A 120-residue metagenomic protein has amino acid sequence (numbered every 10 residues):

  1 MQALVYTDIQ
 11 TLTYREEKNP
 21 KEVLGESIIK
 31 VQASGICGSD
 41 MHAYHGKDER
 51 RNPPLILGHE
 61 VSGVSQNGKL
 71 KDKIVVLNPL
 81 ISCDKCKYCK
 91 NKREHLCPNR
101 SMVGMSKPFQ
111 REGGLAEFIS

Functional and structural regions predicted by a protein language model:
M1-Q2: Extreme N-terminal starter segment of soluble prokaryotic enzymes
D8-Q10, V23: Residue-level recognition of beta-strand termini and adjacent short loop/turns
Q10-Y14, G38-S39: Short N-terminal binding/cap micro-motifs at the start of the first secondary-structure element
K18-N19, N52-G58, S106-R111, E117: Short Gly/Pro-enriched turn/cap motifs at secondary-structure boundaries
P20-S34, K47-K90: Glycine-rich beta-strand-centered segment in the early N-terminal region that forms part of a ligand/cofactor-binding
S39-H45: Cytochrome P450 core scaffold surrounding the K-helix E-X-X-R motif and the conserved "meander" helix-loop region
C83-S120: NAD(P)H dinucleotide-binding glycine-rich loop of Rossmann-like/cofactor-binding domains, especially the beta1-alpha1
